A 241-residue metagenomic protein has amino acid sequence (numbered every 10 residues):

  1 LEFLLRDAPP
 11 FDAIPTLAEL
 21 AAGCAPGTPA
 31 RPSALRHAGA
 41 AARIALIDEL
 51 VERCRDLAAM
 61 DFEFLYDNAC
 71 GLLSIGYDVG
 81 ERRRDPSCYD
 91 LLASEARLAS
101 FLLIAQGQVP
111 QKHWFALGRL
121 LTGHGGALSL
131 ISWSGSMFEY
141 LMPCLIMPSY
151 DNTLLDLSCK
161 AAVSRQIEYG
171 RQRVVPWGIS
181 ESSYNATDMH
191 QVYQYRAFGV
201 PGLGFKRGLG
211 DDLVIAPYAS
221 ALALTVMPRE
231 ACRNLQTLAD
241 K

Functional and structural regions predicted by a protein language model:
L1-K241: Ser/Thr/Asn(+Pro)-rich, low-complexity disordered segments
